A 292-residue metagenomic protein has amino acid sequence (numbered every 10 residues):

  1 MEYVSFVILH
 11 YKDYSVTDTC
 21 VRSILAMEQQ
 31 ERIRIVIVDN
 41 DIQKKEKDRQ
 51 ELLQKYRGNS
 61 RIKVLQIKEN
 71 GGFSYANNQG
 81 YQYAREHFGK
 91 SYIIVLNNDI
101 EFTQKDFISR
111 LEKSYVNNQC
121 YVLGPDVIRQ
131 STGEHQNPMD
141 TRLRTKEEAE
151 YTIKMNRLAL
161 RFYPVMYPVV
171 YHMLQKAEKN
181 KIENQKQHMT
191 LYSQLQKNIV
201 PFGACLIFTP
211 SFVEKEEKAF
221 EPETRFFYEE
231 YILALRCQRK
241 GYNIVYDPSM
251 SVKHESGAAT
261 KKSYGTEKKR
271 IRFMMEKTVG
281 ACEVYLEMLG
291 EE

Functional and structural regions predicted by a protein language model:
D13-M27: Short, well-formed alpha-helical segments that are part of the catalytic scaffolds of diverse glycosyltransferases
S23, I37-Q50, E69: A conserved acidic beta->alpha catalytic loop
I67-H87: Glycine-rich, basic loop-to-helix element that forms the pyrophosphate-binding segment of sugar-nucleotide handling
G89-E101: Short beta-strand-to-loop acidic/aromatic patch adjacent to the donor-nucleotide binding site
E101-M139: Conserved donor NDP-sugar-binding/catalytic core segment of glycosyltransferases
R161-L174, Q187-F208: A recurrent flexible, glycine/aromatic-enriched loop bordering the glycosyltransferase active site that acts as
I199-K218, P222-M250: A short, conserved alpha-helix in the catalytic core of glycosyltransferases
Y228-E292: Active-site-adjacent helix/loop segment of glycosyltransferases that harbors family-specific signature motifs
